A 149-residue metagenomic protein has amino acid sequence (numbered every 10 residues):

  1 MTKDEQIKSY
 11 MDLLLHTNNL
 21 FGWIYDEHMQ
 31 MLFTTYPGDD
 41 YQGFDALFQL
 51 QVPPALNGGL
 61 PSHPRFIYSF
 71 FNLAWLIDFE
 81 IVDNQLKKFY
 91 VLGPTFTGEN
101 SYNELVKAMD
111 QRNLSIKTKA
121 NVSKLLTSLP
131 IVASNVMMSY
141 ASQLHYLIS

Functional and structural regions predicted by a protein language model:
M1-I7, F89, G93-S149: Juxtadomain coupling helices with adjacent low-complexity linkers
M1-L76: Structured interaction and signal-relay segments at domain junctions
L15-H16, V82-L86: Short, surface-exposed loop and linker segments with low hydrophobicity and enrichment for Pro/Ser/Thr
P37, A46-Q49, I81-V82, S101-K107: Surface-exposed beta-strand edges and their flanking turn/coil or helix-capping segments
G59-S62, E80, K87-Y90, I148: Generic hydrophobic/packing signal
N72-N84, V91-T95: A short, hydrophobic, proline-anchored segment that marks a local hinge/packing element in signaling and regulatory
